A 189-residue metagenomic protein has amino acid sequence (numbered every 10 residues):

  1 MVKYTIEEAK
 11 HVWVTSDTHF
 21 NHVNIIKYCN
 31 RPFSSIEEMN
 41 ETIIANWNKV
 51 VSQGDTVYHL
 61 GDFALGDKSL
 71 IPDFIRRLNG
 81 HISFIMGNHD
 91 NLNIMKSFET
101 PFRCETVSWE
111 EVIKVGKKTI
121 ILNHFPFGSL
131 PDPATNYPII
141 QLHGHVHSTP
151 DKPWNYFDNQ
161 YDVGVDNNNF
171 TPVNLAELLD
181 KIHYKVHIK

Functional and structural regions predicted by a protein language model:
M1-S34, D162-K189: Acidic, histidine-bearing metal-coordination/catalytic regions of metal-dependent phosphoesterases
V2-Y4, N46-N48, P72-I75, P126-P133 (+1 more regions): Short, flexible, glycine/charge-rich loop motifs used to bind or transfer phosphoryl groups or to couple energy/partner
K3, K10, K27, K49 (+7 more regions): Context-gated lysine
T5-I6, W13-T15, F20-E110: Core catalytic region of metal-dependent phosphoesterases/phosphodiesterases, especially metallo-beta-lactamase-like
E7-A9, S52-Q53, L78, G116 (+2 more regions): Residue-level preference for short coil/turn positions at secondary-structure junctions
T100-K189: Conserved beta-sheet core of the metallophosphoesterase superfamily
